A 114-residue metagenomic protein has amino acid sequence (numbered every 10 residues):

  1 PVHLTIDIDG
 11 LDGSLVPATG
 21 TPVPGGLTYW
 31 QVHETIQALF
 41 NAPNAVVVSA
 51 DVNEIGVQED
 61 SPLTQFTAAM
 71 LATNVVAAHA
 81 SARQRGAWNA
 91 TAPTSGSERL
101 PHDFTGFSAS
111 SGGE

Functional and structural regions predicted by a protein language model:
P1-F107, G113-E114: Catalytic cores of soluble, metal-dependent hydrolases
